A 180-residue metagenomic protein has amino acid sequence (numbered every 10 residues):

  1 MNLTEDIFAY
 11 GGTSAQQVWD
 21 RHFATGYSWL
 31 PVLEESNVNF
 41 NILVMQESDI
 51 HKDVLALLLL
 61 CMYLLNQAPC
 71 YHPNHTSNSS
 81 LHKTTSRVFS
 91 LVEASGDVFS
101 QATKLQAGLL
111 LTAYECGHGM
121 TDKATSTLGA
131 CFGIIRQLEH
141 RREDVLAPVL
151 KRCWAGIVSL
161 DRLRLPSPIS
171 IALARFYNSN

Functional and structural regions predicted by a protein language model:
N2-M120: C-terminal transcriptional activation/regulatory domains of eukaryotic transcription factors
L91-S95, I134-Q137, R141: Residue position in alpha-helical solenoids
H140-R141, V145-N180: Fungal transcription factor middle regulatory core
